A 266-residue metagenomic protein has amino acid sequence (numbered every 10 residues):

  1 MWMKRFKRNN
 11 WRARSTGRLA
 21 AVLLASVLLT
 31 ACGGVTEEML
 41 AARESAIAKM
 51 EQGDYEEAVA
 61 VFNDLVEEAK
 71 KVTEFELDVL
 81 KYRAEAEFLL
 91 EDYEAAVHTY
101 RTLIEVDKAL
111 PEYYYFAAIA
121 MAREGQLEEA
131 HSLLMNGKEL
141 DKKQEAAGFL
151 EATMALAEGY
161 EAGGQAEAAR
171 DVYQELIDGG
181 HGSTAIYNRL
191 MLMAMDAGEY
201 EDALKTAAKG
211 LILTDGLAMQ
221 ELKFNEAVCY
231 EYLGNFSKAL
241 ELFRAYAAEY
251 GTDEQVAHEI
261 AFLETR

Functional and structural regions predicted by a protein language model:
L29-K81: N-terminal leader/linker segments that initiate helical-solenoid repeat arrays
L40, E74-D78, E112, A146-A147 (+4 more regions): Start-of-helix register in tetratricopeptide repeats
E51, L89, R123-E124, E158-A162 (+4 more regions): Register position in tetratricopeptide repeats
F149-A162, D171-Q174, H181-D215: Alpha-helical adaptor scaffolds
